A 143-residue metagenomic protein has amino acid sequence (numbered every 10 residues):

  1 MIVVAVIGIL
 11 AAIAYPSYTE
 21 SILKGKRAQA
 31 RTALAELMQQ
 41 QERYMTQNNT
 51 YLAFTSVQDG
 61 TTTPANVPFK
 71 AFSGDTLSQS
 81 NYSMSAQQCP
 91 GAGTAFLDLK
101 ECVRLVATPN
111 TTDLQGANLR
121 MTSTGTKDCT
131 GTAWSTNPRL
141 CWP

Functional and structural regions predicted by a protein language model:
M1-S21: N-terminal single-pass transmembrane signal-anchor helix
V4-I7, K24, N48, T124: Short glycine-rich loop/turn motifs that provide flexible caps or phosphate-binding loops at active sites
A5-G8, R31, M38: Hydrophobic beta-strand core positions in alpha/beta domains
Y15-S21, Y44, Y51, Y82: Aromatic side chains
K24-A28, A35-V57: Alpha-helix exit/C-cap motif
Q47-P143: Periplasmic/extracellular, small/polar-rich flexible segments of pilin-like filament-forming proteins
